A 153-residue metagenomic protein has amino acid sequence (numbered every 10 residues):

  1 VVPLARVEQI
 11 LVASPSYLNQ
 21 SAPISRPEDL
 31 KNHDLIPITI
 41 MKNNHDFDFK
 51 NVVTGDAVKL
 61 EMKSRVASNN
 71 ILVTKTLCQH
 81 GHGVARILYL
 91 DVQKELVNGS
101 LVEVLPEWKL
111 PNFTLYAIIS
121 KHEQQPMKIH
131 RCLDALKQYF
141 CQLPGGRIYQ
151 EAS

Functional and structural regions predicted by a protein language model:
V1-P3, R26-E28, I38-T39, D56-V58 (+2 more regions): Short secondary-structure boundary/capping segments
P3-I40: Flexible hinge/capping segments at coil-to-helix
L11, L35, F49, L115-A117: Generic preference for hydrophobic
S14-Y17, M41, V52-V53, K121-E123: Short loop segments at secondary-structure junctions
N19, K42-N43, P111, Q125: Alpha-helix N-cap/loop-to-helix initiation residues
E28, Y89-K94, N98, W108-S153: C-terminal effector-binding regulatory domain of bacterial HTH transcription factors
D34-D56: Secondary-structure junction motif
K59-E103, L110, Q125, L133 (+1 more regions): Hydrophobic hinge/microswitch elements
